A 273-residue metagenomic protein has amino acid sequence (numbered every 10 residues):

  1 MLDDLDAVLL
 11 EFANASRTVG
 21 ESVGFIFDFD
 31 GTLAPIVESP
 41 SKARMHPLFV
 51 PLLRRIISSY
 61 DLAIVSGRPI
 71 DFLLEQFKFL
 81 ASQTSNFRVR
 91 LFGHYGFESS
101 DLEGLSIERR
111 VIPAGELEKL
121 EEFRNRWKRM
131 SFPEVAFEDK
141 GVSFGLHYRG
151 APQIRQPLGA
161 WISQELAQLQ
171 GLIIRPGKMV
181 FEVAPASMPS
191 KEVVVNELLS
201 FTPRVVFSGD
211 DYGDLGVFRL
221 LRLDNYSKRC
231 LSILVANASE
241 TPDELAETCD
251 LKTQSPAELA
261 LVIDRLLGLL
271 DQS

Functional and structural regions predicted by a protein language model:
M1-D6, G20, P185, E192-S273: Mg2+-dependent phosphoryl-transfer enzymes with acidic/Ser/Thr/Gly-rich catalytic loops
M1-F29, L33-E38, L48, R55 (+1 more regions): Non-catalytic pre-domain segments flanking phosphatase-related domains
N14-R17, K78-S85, R222-K228: Alpha-helix termini
F25-F27, L91, V206-S208: Residue-level marker for buried hydrophobic side chains located in beta-strands that build the well-ordered beta-sheet
I36, R44-F137: Active-site phosphate-binding/coordination module
D61-A63, R90, G145, V206 (+1 more regions): A structural signal for isolated positions on well-ordered beta-strands in alpha/beta enzyme cores
A81-E98, Q168, L245-A260: Structural recognition of alpha->loop->beta junctions
M130-L221, K228-C230: Conserved acidic, metal-coordinating active-site core of Asp-based, Mg2+-dependent phosphoryl-transfer enzymes
